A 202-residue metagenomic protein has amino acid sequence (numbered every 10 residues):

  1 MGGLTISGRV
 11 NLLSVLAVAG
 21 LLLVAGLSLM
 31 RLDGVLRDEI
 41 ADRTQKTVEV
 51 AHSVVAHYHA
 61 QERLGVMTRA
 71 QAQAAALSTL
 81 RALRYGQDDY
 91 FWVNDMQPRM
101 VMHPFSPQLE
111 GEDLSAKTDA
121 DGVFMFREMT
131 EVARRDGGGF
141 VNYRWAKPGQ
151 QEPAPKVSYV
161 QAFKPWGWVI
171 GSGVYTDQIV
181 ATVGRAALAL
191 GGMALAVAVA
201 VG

Functional and structural regions predicted by a protein language model:
G2-R31, L190-G202: Extreme N-terminal signal-anchor transmembrane helix of membrane signaling/transducer proteins, especially in bacteria
L27-A74, A186-A189: Juxtamembrane membrane-water interface segments immediately C-terminal to a transmembrane helix
Q71-L77, P107-P148: Extracytoplasmic/periplasmic sensor domains and loops in membrane signaling proteins
R81-M100, G137-F140: Short N-terminal helix-loop-first-beta-strand/juxtamembrane motif that initiates sensory/input modules
F126, Q150-Q161: A short beta-strand signature within small-molecule sensing/ligand-binding domains used in signal transduction
A146-Q150, S172-T182: Helix-start (N-cap) segments at beta->loop->alpha junctions that couple sensory/regulatory domains to adjoining helices
F163-S172: Short hydrophobic/glycine-rich mini-motifs in sensory/regulatory modules that couple input to downstream signaling
T176-V197: Membrane-interface helix-start motif
